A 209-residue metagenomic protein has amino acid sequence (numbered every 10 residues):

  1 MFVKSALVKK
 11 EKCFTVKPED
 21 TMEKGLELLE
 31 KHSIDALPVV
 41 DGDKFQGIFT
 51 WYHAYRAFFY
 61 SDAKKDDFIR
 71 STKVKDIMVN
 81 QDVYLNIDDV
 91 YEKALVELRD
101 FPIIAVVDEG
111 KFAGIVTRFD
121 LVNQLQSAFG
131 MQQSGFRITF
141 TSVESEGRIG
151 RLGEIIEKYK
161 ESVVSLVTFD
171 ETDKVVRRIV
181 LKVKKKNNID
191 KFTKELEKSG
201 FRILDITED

Functional and structural regions predicted by a protein language model:
M1-K12, T50-R99, K111-D173, N188 (+2 more regions): Tandem CBS (Bateman) regulatory domains
V3-A6, K17, K24, S33 (+1 more regions): Alpha-helical/coil-rich non-catalytic "connector" segments in signaling and regulatory proteins
V16-P18, L29, D35-F49, L85-N86 (+1 more regions): Cytosolic beta-strand hydrophobic patch enriched in CBS
T21-E27, V90-A94: Short, basic/aromatic recognition patches
E30, E157, E197: Anion (oxyanion) recognition and catalysis
H32, K44, R99-F101, Q133-G135 (+1 more regions): Short gly/pro-enriched beta-turn/loop segments at secondary-structure junctions
G42, T168-E171, E208-D209: Short, ordered loop/turn segments at secondary-structure junctions
V176-D209: Long hydrophobic alpha-helical segments typical of transmembrane helices together with their membrane-interfacial
